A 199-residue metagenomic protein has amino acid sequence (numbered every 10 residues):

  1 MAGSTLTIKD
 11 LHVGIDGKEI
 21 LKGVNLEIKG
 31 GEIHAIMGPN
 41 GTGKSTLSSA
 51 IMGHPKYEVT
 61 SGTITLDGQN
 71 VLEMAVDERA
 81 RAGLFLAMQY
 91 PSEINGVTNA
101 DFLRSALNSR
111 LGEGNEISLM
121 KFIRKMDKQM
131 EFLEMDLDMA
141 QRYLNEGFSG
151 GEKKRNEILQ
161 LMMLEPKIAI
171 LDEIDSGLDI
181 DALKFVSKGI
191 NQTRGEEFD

Functional and structural regions predicted by a protein language model:
L6-I8, L21-G23: Conserved structural motif at the start of ABC-family nucleotide-binding domains
M37-P39: The feature captures the beta-strand-to-loop junction immediately N-terminal to the Walker
T63-R79, N145: ABC ATPase NBD Q-loop/coupling interface
L86, Y90, G96-G112, F122-K125: Q-loop/switch helix immediately C-terminal to the Walker
L161-M162: ABC ATPase C-loop
I170-I174, D181: Walker B catalytic motif
G189-D199: Conserved catalytic loops of ABC-family nucleotide-binding domains
